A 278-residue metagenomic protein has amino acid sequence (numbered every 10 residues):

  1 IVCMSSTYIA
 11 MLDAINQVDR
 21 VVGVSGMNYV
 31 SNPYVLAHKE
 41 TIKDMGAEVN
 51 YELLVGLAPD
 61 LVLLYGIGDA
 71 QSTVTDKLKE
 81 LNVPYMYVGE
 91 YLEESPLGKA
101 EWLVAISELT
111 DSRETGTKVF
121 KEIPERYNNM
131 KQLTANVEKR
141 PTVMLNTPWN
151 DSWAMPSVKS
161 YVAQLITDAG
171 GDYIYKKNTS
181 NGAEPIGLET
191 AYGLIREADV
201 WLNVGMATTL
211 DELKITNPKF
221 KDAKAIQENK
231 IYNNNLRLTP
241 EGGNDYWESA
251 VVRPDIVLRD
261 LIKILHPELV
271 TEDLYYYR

Functional and structural regions predicted by a protein language model:
V2-C3, R20-V24, L61-Y65, Y85-V88 (+5 more regions): Structural recognition of the beta-strand scaffold that forms the well-ordered cores of secreted hydrolase catalytic
V2-L57, L61-G68: A short, structured surface patch at a secondary-structure boundary
S6-D13, E52-G56, D76, A100-V104 (+10 more regions): Solvent-exposed, polar/charged alpha-helical surfaces in well-ordered, non-transmembrane soluble domains, broadly
Q17, H38, L81-N82, A169-G170 (+1 more regions): Short, structured coil segments at secondary-structure junctions
D60-V62, A70-S152, K176-K177, L238-R278: Extracytoplasmic substrate-binding proteins
I67-E80, G205-K214: A ligand-binding cleft/hinge motif common to bilobed small-molecule-binding domains
M130-N217: Flexible, glycine-rich surface segments
N181-E272: C-terminal soluble interaction/assembly domains
